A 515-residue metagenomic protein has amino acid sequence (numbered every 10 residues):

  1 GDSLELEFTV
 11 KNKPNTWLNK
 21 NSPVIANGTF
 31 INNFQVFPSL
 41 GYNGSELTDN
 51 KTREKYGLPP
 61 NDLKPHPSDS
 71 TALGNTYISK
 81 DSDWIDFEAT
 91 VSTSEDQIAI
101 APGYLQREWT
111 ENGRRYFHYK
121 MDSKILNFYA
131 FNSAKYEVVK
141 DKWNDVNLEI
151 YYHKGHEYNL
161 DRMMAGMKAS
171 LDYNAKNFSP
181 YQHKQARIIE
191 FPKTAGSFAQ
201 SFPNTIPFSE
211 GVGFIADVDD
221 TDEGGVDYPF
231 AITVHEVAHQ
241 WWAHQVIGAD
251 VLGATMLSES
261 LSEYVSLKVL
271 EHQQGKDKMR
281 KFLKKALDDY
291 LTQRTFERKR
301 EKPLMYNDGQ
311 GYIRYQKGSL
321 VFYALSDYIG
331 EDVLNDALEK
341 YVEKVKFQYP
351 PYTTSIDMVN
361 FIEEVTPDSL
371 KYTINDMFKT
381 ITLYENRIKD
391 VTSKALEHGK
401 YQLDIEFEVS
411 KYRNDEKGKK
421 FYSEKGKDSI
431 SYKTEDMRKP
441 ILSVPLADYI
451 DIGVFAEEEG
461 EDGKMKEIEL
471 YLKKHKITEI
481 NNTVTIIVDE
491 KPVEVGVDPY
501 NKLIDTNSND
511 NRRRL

Functional and structural regions predicted by a protein language model:
G1-T29, N75-T76, K476-K491, Y500-K502 (+1 more regions): A surface-exposed beta-strand-loop module
E7-K135, S431, D436-L446, I450-I452: Extended, low-hydrophobicity, Ser/Thr/Pro/Gly-biased non-transmembrane segments
P67-K80, H156-D161, D250-L252, M305-Y312 (+1 more regions): Active-site rim elements
A89, K135-A254, L261, V265 (+3 more regions): Juxtacatalytic substrate-recognition/specificity segment
I100-A101, K371, L383-H475, N481-D498: Beta-strand-rich binding/interaction modules
Q182, G311-I405, N414: Amphipathic alpha-helical substructures
E259-Y328, V345-P350: Acidic/His/Gly-enriched intrinsically disordered linker/tail segments that often contain short helix/coil "MoRF-like"
